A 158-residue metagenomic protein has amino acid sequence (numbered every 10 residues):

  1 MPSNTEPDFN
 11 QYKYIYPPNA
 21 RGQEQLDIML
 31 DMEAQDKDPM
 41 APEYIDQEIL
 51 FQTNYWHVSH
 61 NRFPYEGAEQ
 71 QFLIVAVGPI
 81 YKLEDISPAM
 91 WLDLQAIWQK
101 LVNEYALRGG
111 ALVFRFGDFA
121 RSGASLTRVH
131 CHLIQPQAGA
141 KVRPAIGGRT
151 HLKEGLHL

Functional and structural regions predicted by a protein language model:
M1-L158: HIT superfamily nucleotide-processing domains
